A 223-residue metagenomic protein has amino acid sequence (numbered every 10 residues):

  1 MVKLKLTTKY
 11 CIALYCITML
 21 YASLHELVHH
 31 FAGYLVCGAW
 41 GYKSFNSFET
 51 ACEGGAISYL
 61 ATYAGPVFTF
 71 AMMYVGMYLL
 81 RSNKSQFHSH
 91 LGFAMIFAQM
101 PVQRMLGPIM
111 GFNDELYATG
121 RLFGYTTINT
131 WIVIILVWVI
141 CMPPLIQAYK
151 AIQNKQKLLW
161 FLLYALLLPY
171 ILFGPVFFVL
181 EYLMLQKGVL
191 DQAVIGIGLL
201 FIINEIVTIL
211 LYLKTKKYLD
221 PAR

Functional and structural regions predicted by a protein language model:
M1-A13, K84: N-terminal membrane topogenic signal
M1-V2, T215-R223: Short, charged juxtamembrane terminal tails flanking transmembrane helices
A13-Y63, V67: Small-residue-rich helix-interface/hinge motifs
L35, K214-T215: Alpha-helical transmembrane segments and their juxtamembrane interfaces
K43, E53-I152, L159-Y182, L200-K214: Metalloprotease/metallohydrolase-associated module, dominated by Zn2+-dependent proteases
F178-I197: Extracellular/periplasmic helix-loop-helix junctions in multi-pass membrane proteins
